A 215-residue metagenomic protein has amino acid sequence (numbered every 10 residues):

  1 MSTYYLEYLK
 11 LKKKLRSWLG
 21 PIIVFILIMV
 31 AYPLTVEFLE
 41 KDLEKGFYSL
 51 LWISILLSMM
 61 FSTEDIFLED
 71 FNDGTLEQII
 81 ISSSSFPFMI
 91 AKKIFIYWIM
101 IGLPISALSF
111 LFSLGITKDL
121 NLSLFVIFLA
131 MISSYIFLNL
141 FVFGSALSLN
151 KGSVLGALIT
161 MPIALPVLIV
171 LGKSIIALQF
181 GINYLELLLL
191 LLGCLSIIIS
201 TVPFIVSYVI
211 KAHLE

Functional and structural regions predicted by a protein language model:
M1-P21: Aromatic- and glycine-rich beta-strand/loop motifs that create alpha-glucan
A31, F47-E64: Long, hydrophobic alpha-helical segments
M60-I80: Transmembrane helix boundary and interhelical loop/hinge segments in multi-pass membrane proteins
F86-S113: Selective transmembrane-helix segments that form parts of the transport pathway or gating/packing helices in multipass
I105-S134: Secretory targeting signals
L120, L129-M161, L214-E215: A structural motif at transmembrane helix-loop-helix junctions in multipass membrane proteins
G144-I182, E186-L190, C194-S196: Transmembrane helix segments
I198-E215: Junction motif at the cytosolic side of a transmembrane helix
